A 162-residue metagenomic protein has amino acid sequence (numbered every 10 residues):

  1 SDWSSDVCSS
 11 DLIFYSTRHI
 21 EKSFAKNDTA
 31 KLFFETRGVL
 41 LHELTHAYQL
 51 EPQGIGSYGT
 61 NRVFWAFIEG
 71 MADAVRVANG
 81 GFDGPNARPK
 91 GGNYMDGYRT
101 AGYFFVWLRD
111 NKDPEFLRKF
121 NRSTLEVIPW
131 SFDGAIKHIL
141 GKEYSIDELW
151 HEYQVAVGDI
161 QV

Functional and structural regions predicted by a protein language model:
D2-S9: Short, small-residue-biased leader/transition segments that mark boundaries at the very start of proteins
H19-K22, A47, G54-I55, N79-F82 (+2 more regions): Solvent-exposed loop/turn segments at secondary-structure junctions within structured extracellular/periplasmic domains
H19-L40, I55-F64: Short pre-active-site segment immediately N-terminal to the catalytic Zn-binding motif
G38-E51, E69-D73: Active-site recognition of the HExxH zinc-binding catalytic motif
L50, D73-G81, D110, P114: Glycine-rich, acidic and aromatic/proline-enriched surface loops and short helix-turn segments that act as binding
L50, G54-G59, G91, F120: Surface-exposed cleft-lining segments at the edges of enzyme active sites
G59-G102: Post-HExxH zinc-binding segment in Zn-dependent metallohydrolases
A101-V162: Pan-zinc metallopeptidase signature
